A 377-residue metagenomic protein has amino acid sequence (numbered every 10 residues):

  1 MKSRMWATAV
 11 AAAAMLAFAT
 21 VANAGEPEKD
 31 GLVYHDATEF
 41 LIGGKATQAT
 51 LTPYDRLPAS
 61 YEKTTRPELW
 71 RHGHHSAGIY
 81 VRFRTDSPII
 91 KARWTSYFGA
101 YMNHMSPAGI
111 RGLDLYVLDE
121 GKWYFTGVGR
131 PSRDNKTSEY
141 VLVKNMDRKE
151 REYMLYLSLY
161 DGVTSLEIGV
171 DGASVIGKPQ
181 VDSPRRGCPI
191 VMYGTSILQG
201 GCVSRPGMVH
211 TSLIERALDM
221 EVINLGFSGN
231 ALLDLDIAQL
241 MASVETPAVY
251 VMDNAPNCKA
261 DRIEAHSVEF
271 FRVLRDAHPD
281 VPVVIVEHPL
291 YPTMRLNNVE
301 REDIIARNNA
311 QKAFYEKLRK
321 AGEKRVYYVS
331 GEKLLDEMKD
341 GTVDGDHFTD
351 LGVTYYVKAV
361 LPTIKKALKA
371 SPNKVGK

Functional and structural regions predicted by a protein language model:
M1-W6, F18-P189, K366-K377: N-terminal secretory targeting modules
A11-A12, A22: Cleavable N-terminal signal peptides
M102-S106, G200-M208, R301-I305: Glycine- and acidic-residue-enriched helix-capping/strand-helix junction motifs
G187-T211: Catalytic nucleophile-elbow at a beta strand-turn-alpha helix junction centered on a G-D-S/GDSL motif, marking
P189-M192, E221-L225, A248-D253, P282-V286 (+1 more regions): Structural recognition of the beta-strand scaffold that forms the well-ordered cores of secreted hydrolase catalytic
C202, P206, I214, L232-A277 (+1 more regions): Oxyanion-hole/transition-state-stabilizing segment in secreted/luminal serine hydrolases and related acyltransferases
T211-N224, E316: Short helix-loop-beta junction
S243, Y291-K377: Catalytic His-Asp segment of secreted/periplasmic serine-dependent ester chemistry enzymes
